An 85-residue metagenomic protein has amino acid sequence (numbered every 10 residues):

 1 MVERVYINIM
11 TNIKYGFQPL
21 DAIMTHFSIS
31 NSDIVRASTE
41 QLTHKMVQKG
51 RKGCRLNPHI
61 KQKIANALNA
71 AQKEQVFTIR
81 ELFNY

Functional and structural regions predicted by a protein language model:
V2-A37: A short, Lys/Arg-rich alpha-helix, primarily the initiator
A22, R36, K45, K49 (+2 more regions): DNA-binding alpha-helical recognition surfaces that contact promoter or target DNA
D33-T43, L68-A71: DNA-recognition alpha helix
E40-L56: Recognition helix of helix-turn-helix/homeodomain-like DNA-binding domains that insert into the DNA major groove
H59-V76: DNA major-groove recognition helix of helix-turn-helix/homeodomain DNA-binding modules
Q75-Y85: Short amphipathic recognition helices of helix-turn-helix/homeodomain-type DNA-binding modules
